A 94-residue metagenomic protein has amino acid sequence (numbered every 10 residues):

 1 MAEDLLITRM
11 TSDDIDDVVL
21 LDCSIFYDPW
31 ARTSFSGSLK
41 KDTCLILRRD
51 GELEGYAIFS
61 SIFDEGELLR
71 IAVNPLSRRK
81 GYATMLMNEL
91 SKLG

Functional and structural regions predicted by a protein language model:
D4-I7: Extreme N-terminal starter segment of soluble prokaryotic enzymes
R9-R78, T84-L93: Acetyl-CoA-dependent GNAT
